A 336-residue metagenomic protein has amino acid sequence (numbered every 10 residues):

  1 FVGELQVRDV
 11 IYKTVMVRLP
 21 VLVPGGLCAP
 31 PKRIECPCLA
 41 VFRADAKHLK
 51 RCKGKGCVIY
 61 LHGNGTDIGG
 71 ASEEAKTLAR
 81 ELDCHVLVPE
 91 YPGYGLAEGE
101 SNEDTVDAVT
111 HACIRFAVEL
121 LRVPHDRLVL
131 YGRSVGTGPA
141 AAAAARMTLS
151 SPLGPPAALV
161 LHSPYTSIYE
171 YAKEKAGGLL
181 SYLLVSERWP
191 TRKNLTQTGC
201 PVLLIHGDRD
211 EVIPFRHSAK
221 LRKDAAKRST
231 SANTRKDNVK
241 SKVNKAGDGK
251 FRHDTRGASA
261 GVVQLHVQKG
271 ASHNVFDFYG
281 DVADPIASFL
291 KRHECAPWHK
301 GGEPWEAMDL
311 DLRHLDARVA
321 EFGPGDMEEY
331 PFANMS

Functional and structural regions predicted by a protein language model:
F1-P30, A320, M327-S336: An N-terminal hydrophobic leader/cap segment in hydrolases
P20, C28-F116: Membrane-embedded segments
Y91, P156, V160-E170, E187-T191 (+1 more regions): Active-site nucleophile loop of the alpha/beta-hydrolase fold
R122-S134: Alpha/beta-hydrolase fold nucleophile elbow
G132-A142, V212: Glycine-rich nucleophile elbow surrounding the catalytic serine of serine-hydrolase chemistry
Q197-G199, L203-H206, D210: Short beta-strand/loop motif that positions the catalytic acidic residue of the alpha/beta-hydrolase fold
R209-I213, H273-V275: Acidic catalytic loop of the alpha/beta-hydrolase fold
K220, T230-S336: C-terminal catalytic histidine-bearing segment of alpha/beta-hydrolase fold enzymes
